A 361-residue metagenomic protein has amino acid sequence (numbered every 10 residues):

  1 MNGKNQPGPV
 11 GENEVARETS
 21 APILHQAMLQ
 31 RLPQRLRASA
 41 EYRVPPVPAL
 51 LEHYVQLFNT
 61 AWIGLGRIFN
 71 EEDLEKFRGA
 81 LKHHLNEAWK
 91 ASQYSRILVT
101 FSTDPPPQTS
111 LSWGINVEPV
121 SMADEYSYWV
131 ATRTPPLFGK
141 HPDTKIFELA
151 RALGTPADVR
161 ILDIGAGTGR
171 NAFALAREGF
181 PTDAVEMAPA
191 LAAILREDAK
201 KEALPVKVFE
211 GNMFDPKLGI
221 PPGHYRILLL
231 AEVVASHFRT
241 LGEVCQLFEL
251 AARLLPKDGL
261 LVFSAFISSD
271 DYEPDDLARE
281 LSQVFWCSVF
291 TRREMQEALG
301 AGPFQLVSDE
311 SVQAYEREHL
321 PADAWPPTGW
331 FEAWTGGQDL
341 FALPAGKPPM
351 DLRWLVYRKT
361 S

Functional and structural regions predicted by a protein language model:
N2-T132: N-terminal accessory regions of S-adenosyl-L-methionine
G139-A157: Conserved alpha-helix/loop element of class I SAM-dependent methyltransferases that forms part of the SAM/SAH-binding
R170, A174-P205, F209-D215: Class I SAM-dependent methyltransferase SAM/SAH-binding core
L218-L228: A short acidic, Gly/Pro-enriched loop at the edge of an enzyme's catalytic core that lines a small-molecule cofactor
H237-L250: A short, conserved alpha-helix within the catalytic core of class I
D258-A265: Conserved beta-strand signature within the Rossmann-like core of class I S-adenosyl-L-methionine
F263, L277-E294: Acceptor-substrate binding/catalytic loop of class I
W286-P303, S308: Short alpha-helix
